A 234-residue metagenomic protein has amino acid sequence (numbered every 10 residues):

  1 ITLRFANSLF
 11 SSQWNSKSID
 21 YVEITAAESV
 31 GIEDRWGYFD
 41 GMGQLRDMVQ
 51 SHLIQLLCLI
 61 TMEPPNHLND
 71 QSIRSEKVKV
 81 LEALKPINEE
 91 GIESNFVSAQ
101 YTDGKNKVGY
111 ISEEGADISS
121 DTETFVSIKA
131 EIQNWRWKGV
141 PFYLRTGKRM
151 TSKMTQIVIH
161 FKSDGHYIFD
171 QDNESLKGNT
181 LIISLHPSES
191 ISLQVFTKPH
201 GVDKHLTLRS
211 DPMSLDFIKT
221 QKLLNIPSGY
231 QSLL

Functional and structural regions predicted by a protein language model:
I1-L234: Secretory/organelle targeting and membrane-embedding segments
